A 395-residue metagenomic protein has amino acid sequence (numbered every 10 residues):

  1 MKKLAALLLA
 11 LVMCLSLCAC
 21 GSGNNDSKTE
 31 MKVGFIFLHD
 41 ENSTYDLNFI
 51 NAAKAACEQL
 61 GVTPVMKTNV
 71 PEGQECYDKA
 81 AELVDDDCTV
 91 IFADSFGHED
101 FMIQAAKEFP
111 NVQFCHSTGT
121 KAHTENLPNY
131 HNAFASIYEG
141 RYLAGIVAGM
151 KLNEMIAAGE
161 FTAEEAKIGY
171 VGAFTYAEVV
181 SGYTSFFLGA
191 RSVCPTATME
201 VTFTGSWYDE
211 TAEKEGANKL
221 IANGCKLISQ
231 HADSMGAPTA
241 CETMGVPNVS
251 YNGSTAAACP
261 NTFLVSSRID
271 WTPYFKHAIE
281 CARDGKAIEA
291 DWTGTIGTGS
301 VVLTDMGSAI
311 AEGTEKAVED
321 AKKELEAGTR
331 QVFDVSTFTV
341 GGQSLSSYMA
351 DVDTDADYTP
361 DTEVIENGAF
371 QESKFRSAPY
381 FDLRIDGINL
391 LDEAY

Functional and structural regions predicted by a protein language model:
M1-L9: Positively charged n-region of N-terminal signal peptides that target proteins for export
S16-A19: C-terminal motif of bacterial Sec signal peptides marking the signal peptidase cleavage site
G21-G23: Bacterial signal peptide processing site
N25-Y395: A residue-level marker of the well-folded mature domains of exported/periplasmic proteins
